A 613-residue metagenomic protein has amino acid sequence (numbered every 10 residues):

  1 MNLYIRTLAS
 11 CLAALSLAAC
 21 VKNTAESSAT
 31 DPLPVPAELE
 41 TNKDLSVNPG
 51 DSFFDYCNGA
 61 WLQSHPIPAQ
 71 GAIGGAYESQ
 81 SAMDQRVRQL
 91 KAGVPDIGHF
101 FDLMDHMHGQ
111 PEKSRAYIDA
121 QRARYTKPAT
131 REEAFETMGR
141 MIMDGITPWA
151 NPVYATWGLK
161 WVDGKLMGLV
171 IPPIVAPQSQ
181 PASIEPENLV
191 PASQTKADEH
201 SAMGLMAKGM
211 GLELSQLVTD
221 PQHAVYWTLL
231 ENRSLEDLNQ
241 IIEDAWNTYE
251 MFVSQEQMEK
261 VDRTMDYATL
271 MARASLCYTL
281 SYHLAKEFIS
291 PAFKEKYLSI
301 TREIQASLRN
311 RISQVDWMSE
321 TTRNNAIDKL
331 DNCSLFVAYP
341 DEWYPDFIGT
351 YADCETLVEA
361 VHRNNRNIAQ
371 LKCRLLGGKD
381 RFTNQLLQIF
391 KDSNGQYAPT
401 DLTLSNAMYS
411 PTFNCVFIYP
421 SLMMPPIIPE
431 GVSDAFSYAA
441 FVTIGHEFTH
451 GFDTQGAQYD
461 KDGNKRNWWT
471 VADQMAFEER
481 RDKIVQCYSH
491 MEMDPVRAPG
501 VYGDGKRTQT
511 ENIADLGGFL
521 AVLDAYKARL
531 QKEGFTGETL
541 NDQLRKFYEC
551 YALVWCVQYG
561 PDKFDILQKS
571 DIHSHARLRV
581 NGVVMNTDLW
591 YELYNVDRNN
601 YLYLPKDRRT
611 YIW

Functional and structural regions predicted by a protein language model:
M1-A9: Bacterial N-terminal signal peptides that target proteins for export
L17-A19: C-terminal motif of bacterial Sec signal peptides marking the signal peptidase cleavage site
V21-N23: Bacterial signal peptide processing site
S28-T41: Short, Gly/Pro- and small/polar-rich lid/capping loops
D31, N48-D51, Y56-E112: Active-site-surrounding "flap" and adjacent substrate/cofactor-binding loops of secreted or lumenal enzymes, prototyped
N48-G50, P152-V153, V162-K165, D401-L404 (+1 more regions): Short, well-ordered loop/turn elements at secondary-structure boundaries
V87-I304, P340: Noncatalytic, helix-rich "gating/capping" subdomain that lines the substrate-entry/channel surface of large enzyme
A285-E447, G451-W613: Intrinsically disordered, low-complexity linker/terminal regions across diverse proteins
